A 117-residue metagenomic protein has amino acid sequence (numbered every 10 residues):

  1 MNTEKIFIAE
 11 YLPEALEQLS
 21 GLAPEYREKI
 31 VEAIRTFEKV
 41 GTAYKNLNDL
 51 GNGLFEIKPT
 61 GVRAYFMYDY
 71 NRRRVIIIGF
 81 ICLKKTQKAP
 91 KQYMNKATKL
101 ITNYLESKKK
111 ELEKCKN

Functional and structural regions predicted by a protein language model:
M1-G61, Y70-I76, C82-N117: Basic, Lys/Arg-enriched alpha-helical interface segments
